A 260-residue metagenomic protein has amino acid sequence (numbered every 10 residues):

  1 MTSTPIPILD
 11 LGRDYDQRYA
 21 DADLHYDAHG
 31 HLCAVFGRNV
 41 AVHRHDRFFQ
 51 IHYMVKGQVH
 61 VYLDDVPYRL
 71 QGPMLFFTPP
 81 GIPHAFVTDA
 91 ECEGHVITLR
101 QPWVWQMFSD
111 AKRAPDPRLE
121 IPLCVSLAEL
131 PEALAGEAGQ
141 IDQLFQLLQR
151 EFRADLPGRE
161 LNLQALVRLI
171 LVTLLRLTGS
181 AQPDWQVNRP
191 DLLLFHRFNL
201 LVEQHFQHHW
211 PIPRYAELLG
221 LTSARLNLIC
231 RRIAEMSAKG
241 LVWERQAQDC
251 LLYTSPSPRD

Functional and structural regions predicted by a protein language model:
M1-Y68: Generic protein-terminus/edge-of-domain signal
T2-D27, V87-R153: A hydrophobic/aromatic-rich effector-binding and dimerization subdomain of bacterial HTH-type transcriptional regulators
V61-Y62, T78, H84-D89: Short beta-strand His + acidic residue motifs that chelate non-heme Fe in jelly-roll/DSBH and cupin folds
V66-F77: Short acidic-glycine-tyrosine-enriched beta hairpin
P73, L226-N227: Short hydrophobic/aromatic patch on the recognition helix
L127-A135, F152-L163, V172-L219, R232-G240 (+1 more regions): Short, Lys/Arg-enriched, Trp-marked, Pro/Gly-tolerant hinge/linker segments that flank
Y253-D260: Conserved small/polar residues in nucleotide/adenosyl-binding loops
